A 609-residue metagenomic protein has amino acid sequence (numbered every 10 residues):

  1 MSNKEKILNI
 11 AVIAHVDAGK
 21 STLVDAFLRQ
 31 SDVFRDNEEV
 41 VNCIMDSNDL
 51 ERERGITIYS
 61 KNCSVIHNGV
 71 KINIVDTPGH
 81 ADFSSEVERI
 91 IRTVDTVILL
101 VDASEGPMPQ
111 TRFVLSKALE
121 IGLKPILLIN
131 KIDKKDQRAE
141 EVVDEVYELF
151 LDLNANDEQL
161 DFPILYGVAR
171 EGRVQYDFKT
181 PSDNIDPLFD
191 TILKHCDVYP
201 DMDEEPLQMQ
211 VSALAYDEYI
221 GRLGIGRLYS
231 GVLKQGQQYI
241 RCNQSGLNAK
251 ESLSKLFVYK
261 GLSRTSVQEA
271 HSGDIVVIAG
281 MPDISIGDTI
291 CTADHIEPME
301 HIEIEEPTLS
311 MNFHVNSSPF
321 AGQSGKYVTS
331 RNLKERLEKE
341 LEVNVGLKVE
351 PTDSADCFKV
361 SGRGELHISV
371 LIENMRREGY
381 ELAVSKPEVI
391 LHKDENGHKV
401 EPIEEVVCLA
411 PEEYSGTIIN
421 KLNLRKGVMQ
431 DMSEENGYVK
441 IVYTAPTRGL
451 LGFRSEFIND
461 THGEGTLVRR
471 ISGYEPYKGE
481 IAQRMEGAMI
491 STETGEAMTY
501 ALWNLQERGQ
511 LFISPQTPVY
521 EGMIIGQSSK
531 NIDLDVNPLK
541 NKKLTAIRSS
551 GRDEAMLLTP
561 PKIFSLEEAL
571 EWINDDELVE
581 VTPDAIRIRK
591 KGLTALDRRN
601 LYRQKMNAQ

Functional and structural regions predicted by a protein language model:
M1-Q609: Structural and coupling elements of P-loop NTPases
